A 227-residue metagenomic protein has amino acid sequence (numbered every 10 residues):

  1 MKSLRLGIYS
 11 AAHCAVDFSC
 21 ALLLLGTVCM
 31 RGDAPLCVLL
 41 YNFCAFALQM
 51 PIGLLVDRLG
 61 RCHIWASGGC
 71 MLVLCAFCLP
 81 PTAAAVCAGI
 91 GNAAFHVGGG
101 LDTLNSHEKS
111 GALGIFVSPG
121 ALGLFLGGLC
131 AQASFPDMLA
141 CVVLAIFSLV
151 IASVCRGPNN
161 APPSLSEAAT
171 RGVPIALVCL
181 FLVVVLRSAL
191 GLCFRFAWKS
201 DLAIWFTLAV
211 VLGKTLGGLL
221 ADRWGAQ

Functional and structural regions predicted by a protein language model:
M1-N42, A176-S200: Helix-loop boundary and gating motifs at the non-cytosolic
D17-A21, G89-V97: Small-residue-rich segments within alpha-helical transmembrane domains of MFS-like 12-TM solute carriers
P35-D57, I204-G217: Central cavity-lining transmembrane alpha-helices of secondary-active solute carriers, predominantly the Major
D57-C70, D222-Q227: Cytoplasmic membrane-interface "Motif A"-like loop-to-helix N-cap segments of 12-TM Major Facilitator Superfamily
G69-A83: C-terminal ends and interior cores of transmembrane alpha-helices in multi-pass membrane transporters/permeases
N92-E108: Intracellular juxtamembrane helix-capping segments at the cytosolic ends of symmetry-related transmembrane helices
K109-Q132: Glycine-rich segments within core transmembrane alpha-helices of 12-TM secondary carriers
P136-G157: Symmetry-related core transmembrane helices of the 12-TM Major Facilitator Superfamily/SLC fold
